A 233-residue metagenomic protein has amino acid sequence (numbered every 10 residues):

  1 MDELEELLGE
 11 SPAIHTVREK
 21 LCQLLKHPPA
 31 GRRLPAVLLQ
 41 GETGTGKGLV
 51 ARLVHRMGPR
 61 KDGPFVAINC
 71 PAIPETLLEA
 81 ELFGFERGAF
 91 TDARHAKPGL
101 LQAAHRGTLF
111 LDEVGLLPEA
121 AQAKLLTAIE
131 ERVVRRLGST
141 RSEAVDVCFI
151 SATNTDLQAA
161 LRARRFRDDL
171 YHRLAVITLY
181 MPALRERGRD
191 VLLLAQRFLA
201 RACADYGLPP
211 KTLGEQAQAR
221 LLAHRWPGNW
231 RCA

Functional and structural regions predicted by a protein language model:
E3-H15, E19-Q23, G58-G63, G138-C148 (+1 more regions): Nucleotide-binding/hydrolysis machinery
E6, K20-D92, A103-P118, A183-G188: Conserved post-Walker A coupling segment in P-loop NTPases
T16, V50-L53, K97, L194-A195: Interdomain coupling helix/linker and adjacent catalytic-core signature of nucleotidyl signaling output domains
V17, T45, I68, L82 (+8 more regions): Conserved RecA-like P-loop NTPase ATPase core
L34, A96, L221: Short coil/loop residues immediately preceding or within conserved phosphate-binding loops of NTP-utilizing enzyme
V66, A93-R106, F110, P118-K124 (+2 more regions): AAA+/SF3 P-loop NTPase mechanochemical coupling elements
G88-H95, E131-R136, A159: Short gly/ser/thr-rich secondary-structure transition/capping motifs
